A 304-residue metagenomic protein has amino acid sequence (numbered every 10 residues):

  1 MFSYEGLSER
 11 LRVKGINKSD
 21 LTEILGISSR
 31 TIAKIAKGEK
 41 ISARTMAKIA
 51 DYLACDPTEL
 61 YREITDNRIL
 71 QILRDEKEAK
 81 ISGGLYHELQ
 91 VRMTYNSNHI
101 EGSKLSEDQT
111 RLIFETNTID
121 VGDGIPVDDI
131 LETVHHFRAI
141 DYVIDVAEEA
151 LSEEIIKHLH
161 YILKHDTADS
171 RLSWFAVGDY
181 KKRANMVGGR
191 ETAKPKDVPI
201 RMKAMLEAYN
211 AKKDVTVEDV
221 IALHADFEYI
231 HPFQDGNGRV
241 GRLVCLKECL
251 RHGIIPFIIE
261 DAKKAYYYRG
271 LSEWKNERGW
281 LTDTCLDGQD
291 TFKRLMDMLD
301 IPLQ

Functional and structural regions predicted by a protein language model:
M1-D20, I24: A short, Lys/Arg-rich alpha-helix, primarily the initiator
S19, R62-Q304: FIC/Doc superfamily catalytic core
T22, A33-K34, A47, Y61: Key DNA-contacting residues within the recognition helix of helix-turn-helix
G26-I41: Recognition helix of helix-turn-helix/homeodomain-like DNA-binding domains that insert into the DNA major groove
A36, L53, Y61-I64: DNA major-groove recognition helix of helix-turn-helix
R44-E59: DNA major-groove recognition helix of helix-turn-helix/homeodomain DNA-binding modules
